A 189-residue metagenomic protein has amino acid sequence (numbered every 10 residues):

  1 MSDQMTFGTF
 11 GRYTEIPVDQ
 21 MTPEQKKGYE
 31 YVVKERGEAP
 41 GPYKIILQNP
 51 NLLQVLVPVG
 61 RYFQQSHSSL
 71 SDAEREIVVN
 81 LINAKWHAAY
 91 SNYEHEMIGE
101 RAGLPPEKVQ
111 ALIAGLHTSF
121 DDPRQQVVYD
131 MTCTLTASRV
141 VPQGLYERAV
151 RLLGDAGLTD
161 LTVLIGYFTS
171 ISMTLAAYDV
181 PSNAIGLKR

Functional and structural regions predicted by a protein language model:
M1-R189: Hydrophobic alpha-helical segments
